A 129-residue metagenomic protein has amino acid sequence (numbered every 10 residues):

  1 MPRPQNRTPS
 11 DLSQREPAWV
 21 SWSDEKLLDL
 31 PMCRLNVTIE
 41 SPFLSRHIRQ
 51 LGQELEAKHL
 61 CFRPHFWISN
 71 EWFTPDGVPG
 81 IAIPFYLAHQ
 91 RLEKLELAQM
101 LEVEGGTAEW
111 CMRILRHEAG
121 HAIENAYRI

Functional and structural regions predicted by a protein language model:
P2-P17, I129: Functional cleft and adjacent loop/helix regions within the main domain that mediate ligand binding or catalysis
P4, L95-E96, N125: Non-catalytic terminal/accessory segments
D11-S41: Fold-level signature of zinc-dependent metallopeptidase catalytic domains
L12, A18-V20, Y86-H89, E93-Q99: Extended, non-catalytic subsegments within catalytic or DNA/protein-binding/adaptor domains
L35-L95, G105-C111: Auxiliary, metal-adjacent structural segments of Zn-dependent hydrolase domains
P75, Y127-I129: Short, solvent-exposed beta-strand-terminating loops
R113-Y127: Active-site recognition of the HExxH zinc-binding catalytic motif
